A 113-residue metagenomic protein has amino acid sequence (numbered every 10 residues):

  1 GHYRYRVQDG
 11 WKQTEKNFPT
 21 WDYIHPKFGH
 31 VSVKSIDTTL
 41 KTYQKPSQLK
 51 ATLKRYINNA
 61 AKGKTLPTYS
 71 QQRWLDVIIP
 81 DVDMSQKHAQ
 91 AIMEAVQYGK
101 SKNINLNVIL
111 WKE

Functional and structural regions predicted by a protein language model:
G1-E113: Catalytic toxin/effector domains delivered as secreted proteins or via bacterial secretion systems
